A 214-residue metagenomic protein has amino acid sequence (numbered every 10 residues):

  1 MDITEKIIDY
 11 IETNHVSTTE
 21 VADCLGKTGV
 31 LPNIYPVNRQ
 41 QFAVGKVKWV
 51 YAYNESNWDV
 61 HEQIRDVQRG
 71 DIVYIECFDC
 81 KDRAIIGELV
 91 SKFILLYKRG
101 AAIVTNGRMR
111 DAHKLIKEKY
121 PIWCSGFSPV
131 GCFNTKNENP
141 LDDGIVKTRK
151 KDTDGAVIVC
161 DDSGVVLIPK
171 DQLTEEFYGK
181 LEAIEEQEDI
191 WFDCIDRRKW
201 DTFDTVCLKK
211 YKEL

Functional and structural regions predicted by a protein language model:
M1-D154, I168-T202, V206-L214: Feature captures the catalytic cores and cofactor-binding loops of soluble hydro-lyases/lyases that act on carboxylate
T153-V165: Conserved beta-strand-loop-short alpha-helix elements that form and flank the Mn2+/Mg2+-coordinating active site
